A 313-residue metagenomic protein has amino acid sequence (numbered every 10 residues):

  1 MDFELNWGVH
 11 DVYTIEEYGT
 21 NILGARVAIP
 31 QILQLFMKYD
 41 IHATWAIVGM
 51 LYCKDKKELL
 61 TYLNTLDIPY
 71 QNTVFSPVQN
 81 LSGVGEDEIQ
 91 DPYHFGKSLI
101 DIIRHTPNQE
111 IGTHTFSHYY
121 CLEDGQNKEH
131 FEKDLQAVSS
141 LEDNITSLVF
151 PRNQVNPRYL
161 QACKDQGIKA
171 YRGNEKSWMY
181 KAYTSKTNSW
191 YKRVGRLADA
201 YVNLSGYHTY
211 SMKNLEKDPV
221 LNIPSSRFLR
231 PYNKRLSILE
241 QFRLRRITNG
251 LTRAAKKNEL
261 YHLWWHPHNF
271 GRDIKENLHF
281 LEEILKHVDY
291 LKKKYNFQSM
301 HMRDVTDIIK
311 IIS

Functional and structural regions predicted by a protein language model:
M1-S147, R152-I223, E240-H262, F270-S313: Catalytic alpha-helical scaffold of carbohydrate-active enzymes acting on polysaccharides/glycoconjugates
V220-L236, H266-H268: Active-site clefts of carbohydrate-active enzymes
